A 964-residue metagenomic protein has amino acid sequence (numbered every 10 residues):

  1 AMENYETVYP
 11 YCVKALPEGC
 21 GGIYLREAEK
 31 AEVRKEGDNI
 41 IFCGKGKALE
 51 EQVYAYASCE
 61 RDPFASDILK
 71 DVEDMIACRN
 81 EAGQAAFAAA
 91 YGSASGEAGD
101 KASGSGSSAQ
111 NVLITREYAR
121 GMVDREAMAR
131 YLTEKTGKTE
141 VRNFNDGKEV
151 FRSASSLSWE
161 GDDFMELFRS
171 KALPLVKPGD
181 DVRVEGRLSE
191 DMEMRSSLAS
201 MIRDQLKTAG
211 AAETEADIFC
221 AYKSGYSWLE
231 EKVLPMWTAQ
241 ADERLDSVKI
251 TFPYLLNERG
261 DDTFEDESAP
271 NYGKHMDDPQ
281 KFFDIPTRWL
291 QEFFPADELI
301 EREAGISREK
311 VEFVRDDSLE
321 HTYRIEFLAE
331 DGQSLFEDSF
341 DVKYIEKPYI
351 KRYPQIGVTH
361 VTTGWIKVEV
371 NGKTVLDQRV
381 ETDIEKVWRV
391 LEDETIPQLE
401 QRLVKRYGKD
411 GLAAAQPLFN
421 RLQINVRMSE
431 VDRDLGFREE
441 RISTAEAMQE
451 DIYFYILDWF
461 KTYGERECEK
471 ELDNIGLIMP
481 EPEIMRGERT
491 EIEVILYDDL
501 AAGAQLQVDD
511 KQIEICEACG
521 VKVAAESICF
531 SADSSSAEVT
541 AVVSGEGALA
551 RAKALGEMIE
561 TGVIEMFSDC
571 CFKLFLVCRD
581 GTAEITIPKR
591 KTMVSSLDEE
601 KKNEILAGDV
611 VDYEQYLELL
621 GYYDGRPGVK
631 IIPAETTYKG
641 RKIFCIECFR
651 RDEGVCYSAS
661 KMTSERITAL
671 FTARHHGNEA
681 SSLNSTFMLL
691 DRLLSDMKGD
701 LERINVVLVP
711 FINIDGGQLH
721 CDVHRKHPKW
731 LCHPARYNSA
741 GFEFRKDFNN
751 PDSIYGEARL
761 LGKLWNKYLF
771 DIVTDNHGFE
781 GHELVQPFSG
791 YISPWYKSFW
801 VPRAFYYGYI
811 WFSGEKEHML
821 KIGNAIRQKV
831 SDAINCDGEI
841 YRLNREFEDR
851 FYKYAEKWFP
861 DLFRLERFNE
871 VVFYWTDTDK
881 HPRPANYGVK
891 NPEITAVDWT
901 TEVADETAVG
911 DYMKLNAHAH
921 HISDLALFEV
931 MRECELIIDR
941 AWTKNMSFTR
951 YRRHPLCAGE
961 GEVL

Functional and structural regions predicted by a protein language model:
A1-I605, L760-Y768, L784-L964: C-terminal accessory segments enriched in acidic
E604-R666, F671: Soluble metallo-hydrolase cores and metallopeptidase-like ectodomains found primarily in the secretory/periplasmic
D609-D612, T637-F644, N678-T686, S753 (+1 more regions): Phosphate/oxyanion-binding active-site loops and adjacent basic polyanion-contact surfaces
G628-K630, H676, G961-E962: Extended recognition/assembly regions associated with phosphoester-bond processing machinery
I631-A634, C656-A659, D696, L760-G762 (+1 more regions): Generic recognition of flexible, low-complexity loop/linker segments
G640, R674, L708, T774 (+1 more regions): Divalent metal-coordination and catalytic microenvironments
C656-S664, H733-Y737, G888-T895: Short glycine/proline-enriched loop/turn "hinge" motifs that connect secondary-structure elements and lie
T663-T668, A680-S685, L689-M819: Active-site/substrate-binding loop(s) of hydrolase catalytic cores
